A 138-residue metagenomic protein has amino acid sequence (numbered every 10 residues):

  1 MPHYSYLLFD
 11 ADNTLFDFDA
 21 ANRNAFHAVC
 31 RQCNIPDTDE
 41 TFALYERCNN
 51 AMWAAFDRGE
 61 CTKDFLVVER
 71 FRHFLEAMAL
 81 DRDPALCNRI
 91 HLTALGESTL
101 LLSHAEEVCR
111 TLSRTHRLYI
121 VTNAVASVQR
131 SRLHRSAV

Functional and structural regions predicted by a protein language model:
M1-L7, A20, R31, R110 (+1 more regions): Asp-based, Mg2+/Mn2+-dependent phosphohydrolase catalytic module
P2-A11, L15-S103: N-terminal helical cap/lid subdomain that shapes the substrate entry/recognition surface in HAD-like hydrolases
N34, A79, T115-H116, A137: Glycine-centered loop/turn motif at secondary-structure junctions
L86-R89, A94-L100, A105-S136: Substrate-recognition element of Asp-dependent hydrolases with the DxDx(T/V) motif
